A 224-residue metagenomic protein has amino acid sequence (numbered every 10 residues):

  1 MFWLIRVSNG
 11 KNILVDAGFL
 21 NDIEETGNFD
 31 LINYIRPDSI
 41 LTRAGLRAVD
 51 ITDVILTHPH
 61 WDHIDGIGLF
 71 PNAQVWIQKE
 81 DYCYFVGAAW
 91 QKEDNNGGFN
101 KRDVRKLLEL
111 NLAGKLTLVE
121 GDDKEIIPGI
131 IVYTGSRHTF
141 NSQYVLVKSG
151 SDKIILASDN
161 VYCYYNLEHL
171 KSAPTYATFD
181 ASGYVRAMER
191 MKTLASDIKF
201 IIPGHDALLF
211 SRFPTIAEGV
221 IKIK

Functional and structural regions predicted by a protein language model:
M1-D38, Y144-D159: Conserved beta-strand hairpin/beta-sheet module of binuclear metal-dependent hydrolase folds, prominently
V15-D16, T57, I77-Q78, L156-D159 (+1 more regions): Active-site flanking residues adjacent to catalytic metal/cofactor-binding acidic residues
L20, K92-D94, K106, D122-E125 (+2 more regions): Metallo-beta-lactamase
E25, C163-A173, E218-K224: Active-site gating loops and adjacent loop-to-helix segments of metal-dependent hydrolytic enzymes
D30-I77: Active-site metal-binding motif and surrounding structural segment of the metallo-beta-lactamase
I35-L46, D50, E80-T134, F179-I198: Metallo-beta-lactamase
R36-D38, I67-L69, Q74-K79, V132-R137 (+1 more regions): Short, electropositive alpha-helical surface patch
D53-H63, S136-S142, H205: Histidine-centered divalent metal-coordination motifs
